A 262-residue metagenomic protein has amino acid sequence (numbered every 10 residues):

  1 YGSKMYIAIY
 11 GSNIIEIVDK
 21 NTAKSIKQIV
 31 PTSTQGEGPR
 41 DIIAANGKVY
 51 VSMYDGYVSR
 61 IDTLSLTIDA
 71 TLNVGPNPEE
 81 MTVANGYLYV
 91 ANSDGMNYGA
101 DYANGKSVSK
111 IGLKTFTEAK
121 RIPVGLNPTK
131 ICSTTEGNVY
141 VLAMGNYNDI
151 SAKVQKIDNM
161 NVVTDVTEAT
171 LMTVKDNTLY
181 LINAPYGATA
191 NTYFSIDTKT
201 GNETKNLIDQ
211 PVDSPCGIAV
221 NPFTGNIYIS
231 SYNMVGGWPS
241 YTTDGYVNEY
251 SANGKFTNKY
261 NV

Functional and structural regions predicted by a protein language model:
Y1-V262: Predominantly soluble domains enriched in secretory-pathway, periplasmic, or organellar proteins
